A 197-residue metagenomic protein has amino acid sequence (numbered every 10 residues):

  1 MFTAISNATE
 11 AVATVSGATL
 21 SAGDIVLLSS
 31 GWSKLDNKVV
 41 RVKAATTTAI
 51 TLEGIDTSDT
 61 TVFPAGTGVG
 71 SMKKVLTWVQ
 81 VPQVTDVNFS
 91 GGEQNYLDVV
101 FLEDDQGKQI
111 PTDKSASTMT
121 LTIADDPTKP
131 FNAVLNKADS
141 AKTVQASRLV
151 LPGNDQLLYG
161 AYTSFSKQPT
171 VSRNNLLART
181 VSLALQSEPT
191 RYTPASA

Functional and structural regions predicted by a protein language model:
M1-A8, V15-A18, W32-D105: Small/polar beta-strand repeat architecture
M1-S6, D56-S58, S182, S187-A197: Short, intrinsically disordered N-terminal pre-domain segments
S16-W32, D139-A146: Short coil-to-beta transition motif at edge beta-strands of beta-rich domains
I25, N37-R41, A49, Q156-Y162 (+1 more regions): Well-ordered beta-strand positions in beta-sheet-rich domains
A45, G66-V69, S115, S140-V144: Extracellular repetitive beta-rich solenoid segments
K108-P127, N175-T190: Oligomerization/assembly interface segments of phage tail-like spikes and tubes
I123-Q156, S164-S166: Acidic, glycine-rich flexible loop segments
R148-Y192: Short beta-strand and beta-hairpin "edge-sheet" elements
